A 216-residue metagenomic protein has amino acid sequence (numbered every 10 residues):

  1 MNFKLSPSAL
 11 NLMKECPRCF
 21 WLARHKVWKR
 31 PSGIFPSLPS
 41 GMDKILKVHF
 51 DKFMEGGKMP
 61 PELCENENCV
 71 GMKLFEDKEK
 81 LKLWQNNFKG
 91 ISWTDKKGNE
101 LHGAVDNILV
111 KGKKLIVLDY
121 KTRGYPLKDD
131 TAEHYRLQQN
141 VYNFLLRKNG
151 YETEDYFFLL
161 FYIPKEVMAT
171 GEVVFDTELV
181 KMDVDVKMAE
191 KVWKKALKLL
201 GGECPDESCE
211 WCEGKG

Functional and structural regions predicted by a protein language model:
M1-V110: Metal-dependent nuclease catalytic cores that hydrolyze phosphodiester bonds in DNA/RNA, characterized by
K4-L5, L145-G216: Metal-dependent nuclease catalytic regions and adjoining charged, substrate-binding loops involved in nucleic-acid end
K14, K26, E55, T122-Y125 (+3 more regions): Hydrophobic/aromatic-lined pockets within catalytic cores
C16, L101-L127, L137, Y142-F144: Conserved catalytic cores of phosphodiester-cleaving nucleases, focusing on short active-site segments
W21-L22, K29-P31, Y125-L127, K165-A169: Short catalytic/ligand-binding loop motif for oxyanion handling, primarily in non-cytosolic enzymes, centered on
A23-R24, H49-K52, N107, I116 (+3 more regions): Residue-level signal for well-ordered alpha-helical scaffold segments within enzymatic catalytic domains
I91-D95, G124-E133: Surface-exposed cleft-lining segments at the edges of enzyme active sites
D130-L137, K181: Short alpha-helix boundary/capping segments
